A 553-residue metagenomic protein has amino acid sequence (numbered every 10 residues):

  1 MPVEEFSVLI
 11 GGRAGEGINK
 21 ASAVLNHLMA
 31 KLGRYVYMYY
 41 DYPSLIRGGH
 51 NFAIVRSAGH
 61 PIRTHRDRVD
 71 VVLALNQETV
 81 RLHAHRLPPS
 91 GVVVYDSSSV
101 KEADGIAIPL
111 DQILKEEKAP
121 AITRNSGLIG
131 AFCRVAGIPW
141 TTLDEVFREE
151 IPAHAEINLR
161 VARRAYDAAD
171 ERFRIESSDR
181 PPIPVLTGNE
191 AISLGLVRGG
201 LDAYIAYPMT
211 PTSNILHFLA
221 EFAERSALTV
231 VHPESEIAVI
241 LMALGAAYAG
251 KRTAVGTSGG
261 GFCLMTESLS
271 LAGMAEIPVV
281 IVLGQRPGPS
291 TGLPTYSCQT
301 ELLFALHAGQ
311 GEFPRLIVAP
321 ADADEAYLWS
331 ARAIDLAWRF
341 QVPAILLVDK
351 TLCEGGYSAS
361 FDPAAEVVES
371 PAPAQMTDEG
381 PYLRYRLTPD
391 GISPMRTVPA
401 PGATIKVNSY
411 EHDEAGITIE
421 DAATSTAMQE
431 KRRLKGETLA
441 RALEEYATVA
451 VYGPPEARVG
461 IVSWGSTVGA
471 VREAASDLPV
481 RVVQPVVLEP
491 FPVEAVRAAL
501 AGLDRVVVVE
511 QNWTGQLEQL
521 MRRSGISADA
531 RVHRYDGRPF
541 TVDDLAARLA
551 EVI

Functional and structural regions predicted by a protein language model:
M1-G199, A203-I205: Active-site cofactor/cluster-binding pocket
P2-D67, V71-A84, T210-H307, L316-A337: Thiamine diphosphate
A14, G105-A107, D111-K115, A121-T123 (+5 more regions): Peripheral docking tails and interdomain loops at the edges of cofactor- or intermediate-handling domains
H50-R86, H232-L241, G245, S258 (+6 more regions): Glycine-rich, anion-gripping cofactor-binding loops and their flanking helix/strand elements in enzyme active sites
A74, V94-D96, T257, V280-G284 (+4 more regions): Short beta-strand segments
D167-R180, L196-G200, A220-S226, V282-R286 (+3 more regions): Gly-rich Lys/Arg/Thr-decorated short loops/hinges at beta-loop-alpha junctions or inter-strand turns that position
L186-G188, G199, I334-I553: Flexible, low-complexity linker and terminal segments
